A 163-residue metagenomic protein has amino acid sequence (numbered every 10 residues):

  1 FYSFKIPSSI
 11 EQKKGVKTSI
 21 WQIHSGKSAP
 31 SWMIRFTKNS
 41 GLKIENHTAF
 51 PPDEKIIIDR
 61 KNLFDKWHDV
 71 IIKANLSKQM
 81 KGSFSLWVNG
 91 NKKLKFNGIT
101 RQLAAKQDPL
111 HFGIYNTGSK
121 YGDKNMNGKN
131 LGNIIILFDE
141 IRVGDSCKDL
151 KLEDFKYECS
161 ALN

Functional and structural regions predicted by a protein language model:
F1-K43, T117, K129-N163: Secretory/extracellular carbohydrate-interaction modules and structurally similar beta-sandwich "look-alikes"
F1-S3, W67-I71: One-face residue pattern on beta-strands with alternating periodicity enriched for small/polar residues
F4-I6, T48, A74-L76, N116: Short beta-strand segments enriched in hydrophobic/aromatic residues within well-folded beta-rich domains
K14-S28, D53-D59, K93-N97: Local beta-strand/beta-hairpin segments that build beta-sheet-rich folds
N46-D69: Short, aromatic/His-centered strand-loop micro-motif at the edge of beta-sheets
I72-I99: Carbohydrate-binding surfaces in secreted/extracellular proteins
F96-D139: Flexible glycan-contacting loops in extracellular carbohydrate-active proteins
